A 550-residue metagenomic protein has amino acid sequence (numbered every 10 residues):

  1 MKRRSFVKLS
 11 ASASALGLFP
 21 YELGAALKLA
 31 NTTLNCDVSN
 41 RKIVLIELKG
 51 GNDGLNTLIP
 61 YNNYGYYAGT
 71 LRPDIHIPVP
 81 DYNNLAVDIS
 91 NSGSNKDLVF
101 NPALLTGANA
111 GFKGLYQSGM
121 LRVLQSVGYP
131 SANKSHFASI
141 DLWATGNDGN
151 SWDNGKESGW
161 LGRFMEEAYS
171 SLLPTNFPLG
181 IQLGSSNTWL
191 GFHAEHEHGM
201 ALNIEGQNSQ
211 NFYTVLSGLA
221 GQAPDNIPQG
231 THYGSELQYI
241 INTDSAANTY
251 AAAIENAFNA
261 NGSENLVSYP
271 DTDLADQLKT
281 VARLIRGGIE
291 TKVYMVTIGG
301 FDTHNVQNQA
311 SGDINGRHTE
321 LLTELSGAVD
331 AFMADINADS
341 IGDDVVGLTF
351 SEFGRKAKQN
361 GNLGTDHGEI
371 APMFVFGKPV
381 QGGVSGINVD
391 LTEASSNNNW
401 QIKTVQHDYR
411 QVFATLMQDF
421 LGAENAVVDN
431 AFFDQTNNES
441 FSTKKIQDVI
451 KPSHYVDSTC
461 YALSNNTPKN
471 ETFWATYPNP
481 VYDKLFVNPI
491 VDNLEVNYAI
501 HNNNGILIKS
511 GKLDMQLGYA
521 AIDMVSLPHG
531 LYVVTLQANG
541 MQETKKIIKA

Functional and structural regions predicted by a protein language model:
K2-S326, A331-A338, K358, K378 (+1 more regions): Feature for exported/extracytoplasmic and membrane-associated proteins, marking the mature portion
V44-E47, V346-F353: Short, functionally critical alpha-helical segments immediately adjacent to catalytic or ligand/cofactor-binding
Y61-Y64, T365-H367, L517: Glycine-rich, phosphate-binding/catalytic loops in enzymes
I181-Q182, M295, D343-F350: Beta-strand segments within the central parallel beta-sheet cores of soluble alpha/beta enzyme folds
S351-G382: Histidine-centered active-site microenvironments of extracellular/periplasmic hydrolases and transferases
K469-Y477, V481-A550: C-terminal outer-membrane/trafficking sorting elements
